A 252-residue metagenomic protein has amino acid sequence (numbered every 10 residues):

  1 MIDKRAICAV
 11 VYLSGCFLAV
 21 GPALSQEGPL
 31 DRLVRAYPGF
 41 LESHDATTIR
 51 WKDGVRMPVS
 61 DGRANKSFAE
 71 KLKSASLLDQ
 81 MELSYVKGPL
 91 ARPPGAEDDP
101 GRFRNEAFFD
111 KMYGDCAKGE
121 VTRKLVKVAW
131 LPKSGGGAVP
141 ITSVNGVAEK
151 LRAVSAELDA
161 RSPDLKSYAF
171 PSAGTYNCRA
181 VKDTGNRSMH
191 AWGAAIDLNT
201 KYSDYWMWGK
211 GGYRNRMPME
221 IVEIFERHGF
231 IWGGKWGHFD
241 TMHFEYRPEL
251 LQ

Functional and structural regions predicted by a protein language model:
M1-V11: Bacterial N-terminal signal peptides that target proteins for export
A9-A19: Bacterial N-terminal signal peptides
A23-S25: Boundary at the C-terminal end of the N-terminal hydrophobic targeting segment
P29-W236: Cell-envelope/glycan interface and biosynthesis
R227-Q252: A cross-kingdom marker for long, charged
